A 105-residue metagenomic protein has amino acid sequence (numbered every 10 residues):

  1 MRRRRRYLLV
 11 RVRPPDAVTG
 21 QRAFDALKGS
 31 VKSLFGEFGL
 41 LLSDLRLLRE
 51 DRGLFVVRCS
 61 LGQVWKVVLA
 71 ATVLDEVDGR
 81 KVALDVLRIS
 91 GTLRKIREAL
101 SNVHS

Functional and structural regions predicted by a protein language model:
M1-L34, L42, R80-S105: Intrinsically disordered, low-complexity polar/charged tails and linkers
E37, D75-R80: Arginine/glycine-rich "motif VI" loop of SF2 helicases in the C-terminal RecA-like domain
D44-D51: RNA-recognition motif
R58-W65: Helix N-cap motif at beta-to-alpha junctions
L61, A71, S90: A short beta-strand motif that forms part of the nucleic acid-binding face of small beta-barrel RNA-binding folds
W65-K66, K95: Short active-site-adjacent helix-start/loop capping segments
V67-L74: Short amphipathic alpha-helices in soluble, non-transmembrane regions that often serve as interface/regulatory elements
